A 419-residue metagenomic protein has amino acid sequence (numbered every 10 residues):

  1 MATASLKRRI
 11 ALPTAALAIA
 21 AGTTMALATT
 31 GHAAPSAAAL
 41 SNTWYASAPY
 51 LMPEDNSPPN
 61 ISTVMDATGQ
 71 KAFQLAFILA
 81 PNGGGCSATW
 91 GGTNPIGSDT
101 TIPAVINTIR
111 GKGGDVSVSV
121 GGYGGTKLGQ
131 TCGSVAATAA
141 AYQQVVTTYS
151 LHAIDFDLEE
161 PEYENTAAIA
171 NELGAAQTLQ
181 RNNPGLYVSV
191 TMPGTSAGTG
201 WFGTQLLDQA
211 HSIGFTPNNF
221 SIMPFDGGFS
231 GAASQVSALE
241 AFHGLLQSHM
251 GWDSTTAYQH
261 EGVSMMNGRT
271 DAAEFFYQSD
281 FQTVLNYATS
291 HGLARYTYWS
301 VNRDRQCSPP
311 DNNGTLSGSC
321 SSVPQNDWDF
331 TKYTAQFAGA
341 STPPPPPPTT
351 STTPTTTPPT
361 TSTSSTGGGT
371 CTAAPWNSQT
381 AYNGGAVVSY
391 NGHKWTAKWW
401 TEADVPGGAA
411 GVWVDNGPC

Functional and structural regions predicted by a protein language model:
M1-A34, T352, T356: Secretory targeting and sorting signals
A34-I222, D226-H249, Y258-G262, G268-D280 (+3 more regions): Chitinase-like catalytic core of GlcNAc-active glycosidases
E54-D55, I78-P81, Y123, G268 (+4 more regions): Acidic glycine-/aspartate-rich tracts in secreted/extracellular proteins
G262-M265, R295-S300: Conserved active-site loop/cleft motifs that coordinate metal ions or position small ligands
Q278-S290: Catalytic-core region of carbohydrate-active enzymes that cleave or remodel glycosidic bonds
T289-H291, S300-V301: C-terminal "post-core" interaction segments
R305-T355, P359, P418: Aromatic-rich peripheral "rim/lid" segments of glycoside hydrolase catalytic domains that contact and position glycan
P345-P347, T353, T357-C419: Tryptophan-rich substrate-binding surfaces of secreted polymer-degrading and adhesive proteins
